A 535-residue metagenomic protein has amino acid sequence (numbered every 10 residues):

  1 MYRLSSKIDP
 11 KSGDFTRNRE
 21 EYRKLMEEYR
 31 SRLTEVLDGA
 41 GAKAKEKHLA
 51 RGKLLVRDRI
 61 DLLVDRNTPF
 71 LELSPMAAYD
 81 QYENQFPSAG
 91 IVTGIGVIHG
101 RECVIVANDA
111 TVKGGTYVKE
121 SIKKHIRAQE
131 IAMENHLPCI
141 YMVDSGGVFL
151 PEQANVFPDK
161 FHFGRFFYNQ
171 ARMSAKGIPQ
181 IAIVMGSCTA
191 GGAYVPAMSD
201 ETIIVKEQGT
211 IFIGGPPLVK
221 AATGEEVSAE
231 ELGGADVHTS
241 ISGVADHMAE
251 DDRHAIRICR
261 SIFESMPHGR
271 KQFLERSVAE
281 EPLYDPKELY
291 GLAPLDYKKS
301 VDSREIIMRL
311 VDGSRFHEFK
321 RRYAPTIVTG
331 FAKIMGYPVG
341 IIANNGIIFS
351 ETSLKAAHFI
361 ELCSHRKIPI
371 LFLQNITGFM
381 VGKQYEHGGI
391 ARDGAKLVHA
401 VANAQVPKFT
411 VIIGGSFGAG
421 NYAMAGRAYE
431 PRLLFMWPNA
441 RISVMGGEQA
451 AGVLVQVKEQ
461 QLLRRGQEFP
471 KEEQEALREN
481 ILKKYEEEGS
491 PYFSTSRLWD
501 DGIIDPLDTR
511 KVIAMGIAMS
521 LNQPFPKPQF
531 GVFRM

Functional and structural regions predicted by a protein language model:
M1-M535: Ligand-binding clefts of soluble mixed alpha/beta catalytic domains
